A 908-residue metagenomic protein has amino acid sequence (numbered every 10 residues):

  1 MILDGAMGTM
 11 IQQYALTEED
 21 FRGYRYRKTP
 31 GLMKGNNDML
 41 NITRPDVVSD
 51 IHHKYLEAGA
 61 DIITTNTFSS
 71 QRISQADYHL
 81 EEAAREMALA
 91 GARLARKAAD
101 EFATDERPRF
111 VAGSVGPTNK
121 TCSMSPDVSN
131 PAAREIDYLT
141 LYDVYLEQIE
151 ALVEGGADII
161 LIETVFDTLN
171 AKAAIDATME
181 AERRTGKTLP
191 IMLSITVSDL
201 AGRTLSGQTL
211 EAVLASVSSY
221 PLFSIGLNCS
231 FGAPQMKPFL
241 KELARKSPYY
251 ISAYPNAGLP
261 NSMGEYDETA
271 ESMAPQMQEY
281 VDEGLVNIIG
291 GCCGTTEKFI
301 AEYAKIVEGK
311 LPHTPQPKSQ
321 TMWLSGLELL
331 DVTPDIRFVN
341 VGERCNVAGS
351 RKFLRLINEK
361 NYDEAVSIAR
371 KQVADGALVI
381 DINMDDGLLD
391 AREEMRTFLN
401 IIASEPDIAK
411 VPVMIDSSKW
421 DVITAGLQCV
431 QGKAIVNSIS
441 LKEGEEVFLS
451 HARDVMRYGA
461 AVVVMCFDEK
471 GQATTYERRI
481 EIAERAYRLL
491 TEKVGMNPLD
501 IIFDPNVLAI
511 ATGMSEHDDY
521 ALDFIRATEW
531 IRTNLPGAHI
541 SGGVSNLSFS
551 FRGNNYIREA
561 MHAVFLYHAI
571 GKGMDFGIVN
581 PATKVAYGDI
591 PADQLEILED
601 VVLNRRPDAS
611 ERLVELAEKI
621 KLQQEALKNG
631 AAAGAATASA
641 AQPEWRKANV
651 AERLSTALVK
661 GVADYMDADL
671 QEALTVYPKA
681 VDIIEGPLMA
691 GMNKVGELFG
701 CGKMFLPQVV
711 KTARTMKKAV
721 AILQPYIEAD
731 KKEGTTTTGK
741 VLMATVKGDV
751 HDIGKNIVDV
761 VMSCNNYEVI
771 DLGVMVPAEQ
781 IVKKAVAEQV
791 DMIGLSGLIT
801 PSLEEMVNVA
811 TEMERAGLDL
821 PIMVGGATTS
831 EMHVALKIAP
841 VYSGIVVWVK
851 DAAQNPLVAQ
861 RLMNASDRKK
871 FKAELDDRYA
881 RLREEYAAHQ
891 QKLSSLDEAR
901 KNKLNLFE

Functional and structural regions predicted by a protein language model:
M1-E908: Domain-level signal for soluble alpha/beta catalytic cores
